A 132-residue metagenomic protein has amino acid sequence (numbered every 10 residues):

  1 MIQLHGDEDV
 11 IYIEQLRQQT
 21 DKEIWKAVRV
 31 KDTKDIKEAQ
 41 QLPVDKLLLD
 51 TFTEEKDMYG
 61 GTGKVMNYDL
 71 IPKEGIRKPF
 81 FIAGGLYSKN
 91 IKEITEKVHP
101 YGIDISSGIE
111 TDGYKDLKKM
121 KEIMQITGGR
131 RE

Functional and structural regions predicted by a protein language model:
L4: Vicinal oxygen chelate
D7-S107, T111-E132: Short loop-to-alpha-helix "cap/lid" segments that border enzyme active sites across diverse enzyme classes
